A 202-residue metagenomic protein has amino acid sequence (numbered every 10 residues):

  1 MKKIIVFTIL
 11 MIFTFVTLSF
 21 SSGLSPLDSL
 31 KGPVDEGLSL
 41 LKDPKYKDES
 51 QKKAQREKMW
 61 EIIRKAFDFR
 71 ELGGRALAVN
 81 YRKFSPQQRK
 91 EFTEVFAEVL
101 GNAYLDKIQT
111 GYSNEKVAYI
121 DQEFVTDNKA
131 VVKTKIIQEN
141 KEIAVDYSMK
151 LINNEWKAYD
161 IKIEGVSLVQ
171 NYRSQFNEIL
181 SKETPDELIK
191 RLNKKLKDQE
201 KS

Functional and structural regions predicted by a protein language model:
M1-I4: Positively charged n-region of N-terminal signal peptides that target proteins for export
T8-V16: Bacterial N-terminal signal peptides
S19-G23: Boundary at the C-terminal end of the N-terminal hydrophobic targeting segment
L24-Y104: Early exported N-terminus immediately downstream of N-terminal targeting peptides
Y81, V132, A158: Surface-exposed aromatic
N102-I143, K195-S202: Surface-exposed, charged secondary-structure patches
E142-Q170: Short beta-strand edge/turn micro-motifs at domain boundaries
I163-S202: Low-complexity, intrinsically disordered terminal/linker segments enriched in charged and Gly/Pro repeats
